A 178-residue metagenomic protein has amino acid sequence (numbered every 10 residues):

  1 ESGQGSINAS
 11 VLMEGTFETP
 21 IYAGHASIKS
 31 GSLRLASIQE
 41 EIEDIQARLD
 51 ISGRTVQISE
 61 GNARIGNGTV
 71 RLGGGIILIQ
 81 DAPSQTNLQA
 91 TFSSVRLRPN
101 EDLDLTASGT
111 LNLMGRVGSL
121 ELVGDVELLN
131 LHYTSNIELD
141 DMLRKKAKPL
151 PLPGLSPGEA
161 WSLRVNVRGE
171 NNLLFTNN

Functional and structural regions predicted by a protein language model:
E1-Q57, G73-N178: Membrane-proximal interfacial segments on either side of biological membranes
